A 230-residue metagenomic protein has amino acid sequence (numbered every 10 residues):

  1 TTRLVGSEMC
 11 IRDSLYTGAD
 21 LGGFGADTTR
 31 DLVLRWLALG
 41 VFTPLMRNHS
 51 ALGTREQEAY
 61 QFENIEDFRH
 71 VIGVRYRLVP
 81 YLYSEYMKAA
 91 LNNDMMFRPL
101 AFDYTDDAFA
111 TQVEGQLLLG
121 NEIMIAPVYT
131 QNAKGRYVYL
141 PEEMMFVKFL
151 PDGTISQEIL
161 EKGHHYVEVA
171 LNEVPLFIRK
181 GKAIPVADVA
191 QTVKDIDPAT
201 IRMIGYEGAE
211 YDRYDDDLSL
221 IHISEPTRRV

Functional and structural regions predicted by a protein language model:
T1-G6, I11, I221-V230: Single conserved hydrophobic/aromatic residue that forms the stacking wall/gate of nucleotide- or nucleobase-binding
R12-A19, F24-L220, S224: Catalytic core of carbohydrate-active enzymes
